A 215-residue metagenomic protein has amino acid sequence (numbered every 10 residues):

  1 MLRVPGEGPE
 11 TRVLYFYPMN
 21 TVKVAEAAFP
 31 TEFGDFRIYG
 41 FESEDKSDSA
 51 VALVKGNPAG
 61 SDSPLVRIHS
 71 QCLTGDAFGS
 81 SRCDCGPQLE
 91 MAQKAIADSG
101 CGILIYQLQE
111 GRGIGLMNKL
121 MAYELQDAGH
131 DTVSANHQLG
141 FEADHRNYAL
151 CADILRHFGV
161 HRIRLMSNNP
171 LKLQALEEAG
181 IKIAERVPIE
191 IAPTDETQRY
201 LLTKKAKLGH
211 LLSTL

Functional and structural regions predicted by a protein language model:
M1-P18: N-terminal amphipathic/basic-hydrophobic helices that include classical n-h-c signal peptides and signal-anchor
L14-L215: Catalytic domains of riboflavin
